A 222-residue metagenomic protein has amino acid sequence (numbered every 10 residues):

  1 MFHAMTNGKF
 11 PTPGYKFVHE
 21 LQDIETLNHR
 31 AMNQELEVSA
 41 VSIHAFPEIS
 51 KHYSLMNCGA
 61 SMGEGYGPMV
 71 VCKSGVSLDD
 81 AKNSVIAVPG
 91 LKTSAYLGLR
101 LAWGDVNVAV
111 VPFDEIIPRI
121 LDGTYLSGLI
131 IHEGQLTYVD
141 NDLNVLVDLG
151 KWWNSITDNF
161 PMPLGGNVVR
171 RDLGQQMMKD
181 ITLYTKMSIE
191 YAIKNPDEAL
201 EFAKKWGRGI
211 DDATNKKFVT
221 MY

Functional and structural regions predicted by a protein language model:
M1-G8, L21, G67-S127, I131-E133: Bilobed "Venus flytrap"/periplasmic-binding protein-like clamshell domains and structurally analogous long
M1-H3, P11, T26-A31: Short N-terminal binding/cap micro-motifs at the start of the first secondary-structure element
P11-E25: A short beta-strand-loop structural module common to alpha/beta enzyme folds
D23-E25, Q34-P47, P112-F113, I130-L136: Beta->alpha turn/N-cap motifs
R30-G63: Short, structured active-site "lid" loops
L55-L78, S155-D172: Hydrophobic/proline-rich hinge and linker segments of small-molecule sensing/allosteric domains, predominantly
F113-A203: Pocket-lining segment of extracytoplasmic ligand-binding domains
A199-Y222: An extracytoplasmic/periplasmic, membrane-proximal ligand-sensing/linker region
